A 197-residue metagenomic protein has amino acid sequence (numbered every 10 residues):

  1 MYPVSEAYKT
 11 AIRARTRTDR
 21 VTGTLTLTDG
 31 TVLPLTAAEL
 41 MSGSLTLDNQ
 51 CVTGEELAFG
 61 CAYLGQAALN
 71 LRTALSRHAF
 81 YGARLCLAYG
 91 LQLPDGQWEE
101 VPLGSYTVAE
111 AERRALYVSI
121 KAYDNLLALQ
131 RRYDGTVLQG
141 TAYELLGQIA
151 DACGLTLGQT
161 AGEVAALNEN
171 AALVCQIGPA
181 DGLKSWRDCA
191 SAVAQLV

Functional and structural regions predicted by a protein language model:
M1-F80, L116, Y123-L129, G147: Juxtamembrane "anchor/assembly" segments of surface/extracellular structural proteins
V32, W98-L103: Short, mixed charged/polar active-site loops that provide acid/base catalysis or chelate metal/phosphate cofactors
G65, G104, V197: Residues that flank catalytic or metal-binding motifs in active/ligand-binding sites
R77-D95: Short coil-to-beta transition motif at edge beta-strands of beta-rich domains
Q97, E112-V197: Charged- and aromatic-enriched interaction segments used to assemble and dock large macromolecular complexes
V101-E112: Short beta-strand-centered aromatic/proline hotspots
